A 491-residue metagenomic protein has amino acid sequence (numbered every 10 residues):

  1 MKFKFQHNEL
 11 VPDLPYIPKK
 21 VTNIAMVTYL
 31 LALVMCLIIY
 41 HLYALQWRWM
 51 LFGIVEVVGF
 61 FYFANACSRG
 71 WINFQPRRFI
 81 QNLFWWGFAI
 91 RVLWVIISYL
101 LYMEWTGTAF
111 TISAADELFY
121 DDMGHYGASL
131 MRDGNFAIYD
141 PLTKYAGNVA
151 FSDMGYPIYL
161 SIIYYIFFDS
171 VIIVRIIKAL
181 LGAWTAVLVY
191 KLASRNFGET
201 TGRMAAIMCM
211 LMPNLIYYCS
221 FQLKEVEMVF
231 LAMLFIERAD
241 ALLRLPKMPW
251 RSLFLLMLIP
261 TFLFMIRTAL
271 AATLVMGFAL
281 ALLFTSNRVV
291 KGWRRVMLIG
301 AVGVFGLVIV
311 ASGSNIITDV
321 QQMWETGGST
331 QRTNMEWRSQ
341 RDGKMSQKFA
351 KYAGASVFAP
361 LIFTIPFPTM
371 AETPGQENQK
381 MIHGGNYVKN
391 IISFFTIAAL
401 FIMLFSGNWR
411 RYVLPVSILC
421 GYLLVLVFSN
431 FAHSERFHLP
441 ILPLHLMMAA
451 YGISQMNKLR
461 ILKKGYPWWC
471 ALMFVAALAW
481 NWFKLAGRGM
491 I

Functional and structural regions predicted by a protein language model:
Y29-V34, F88-R91, L255-L258, N408-V427: Transmembrane alpha-helix segments characteristic of polytopic inner-membrane glycan-assembly/cell-envelope
N65-A66, A359, F363-W409: Hydrophobic, aromatic-rich transmembrane alpha-helices and their immediate juxtamembrane boundary segments
R69, I176-N196, F395-A399: Transmembrane-helix motifs of polytopic, lipid-linked glycan transferases
Q75-N82, M248-F254, S286-V302, L459-A471: Membrane-interfacial entry segments at the cytosolic side of transmembrane helices
F168, I172, V189-L211, V413: Transmembrane-helix signature of polytopic, membrane-embedded enzymes that assemble or transfer cell-envelope glycans
Y190, R195, L245-R251, A398-L419: Membrane-interface helix-loop-helix junctions at transmembrane boundaries of multi-pass membrane enzymes, predominantly
Y217, R251-T268: Membrane-interface alpha helices of multi-pass inner-membrane proteins
S220-M228: Short acidic/glycine- and proline-prone juxtamembrane loop motifs at membrane-interface regions of multi-pass membrane
